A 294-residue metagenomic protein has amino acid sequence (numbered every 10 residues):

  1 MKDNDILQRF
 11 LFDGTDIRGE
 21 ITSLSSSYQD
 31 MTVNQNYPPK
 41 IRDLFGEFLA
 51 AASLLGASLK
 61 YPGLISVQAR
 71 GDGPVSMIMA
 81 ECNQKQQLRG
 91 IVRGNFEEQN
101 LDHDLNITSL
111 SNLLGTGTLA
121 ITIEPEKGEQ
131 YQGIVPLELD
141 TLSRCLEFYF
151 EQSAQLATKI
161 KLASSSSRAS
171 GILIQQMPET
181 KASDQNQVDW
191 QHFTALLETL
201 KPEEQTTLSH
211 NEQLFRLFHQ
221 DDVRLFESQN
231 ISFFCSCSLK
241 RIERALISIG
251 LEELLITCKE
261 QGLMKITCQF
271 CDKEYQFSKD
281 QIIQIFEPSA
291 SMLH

Functional and structural regions predicted by a protein language model:
M1-E227: Interaction interfaces in information-processing and related assembly proteins
L196-H294: Cys/His-clustered metal-coordination modules, chiefly Zn-binding fingers
